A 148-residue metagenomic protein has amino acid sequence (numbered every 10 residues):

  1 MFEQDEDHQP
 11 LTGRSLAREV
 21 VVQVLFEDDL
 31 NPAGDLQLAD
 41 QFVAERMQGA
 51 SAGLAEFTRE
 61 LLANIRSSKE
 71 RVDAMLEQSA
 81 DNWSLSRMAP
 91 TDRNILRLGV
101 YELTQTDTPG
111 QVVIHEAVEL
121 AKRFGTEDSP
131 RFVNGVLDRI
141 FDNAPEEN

Functional and structural regions predicted by a protein language model:
M1-P130, N134-N148: N-terminal interaction/assembly modules
